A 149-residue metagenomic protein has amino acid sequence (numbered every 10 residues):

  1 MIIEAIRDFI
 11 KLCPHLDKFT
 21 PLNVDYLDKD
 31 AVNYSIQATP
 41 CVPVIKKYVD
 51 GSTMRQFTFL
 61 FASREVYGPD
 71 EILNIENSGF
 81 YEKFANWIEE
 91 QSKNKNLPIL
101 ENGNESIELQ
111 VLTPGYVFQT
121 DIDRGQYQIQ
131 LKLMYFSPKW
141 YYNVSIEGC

Functional and structural regions predicted by a protein language model:
M1-P21, Y26, V42-C149: Charged, amphipathic alpha-helical segments and their flanking helix caps
N33-I36: Extended compositionally biased segments used for macromolecular assembly or nucleic-acid engagement
